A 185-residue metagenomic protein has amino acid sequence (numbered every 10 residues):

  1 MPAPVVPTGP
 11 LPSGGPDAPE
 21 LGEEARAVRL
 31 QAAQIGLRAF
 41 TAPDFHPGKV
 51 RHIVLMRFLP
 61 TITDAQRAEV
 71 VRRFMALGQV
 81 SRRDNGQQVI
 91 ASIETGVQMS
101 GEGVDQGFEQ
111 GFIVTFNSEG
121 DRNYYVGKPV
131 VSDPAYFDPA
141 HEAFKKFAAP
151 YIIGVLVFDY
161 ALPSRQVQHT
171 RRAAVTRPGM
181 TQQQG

Functional and structural regions predicted by a protein language model:
P4-A32, R72, A76-I90, G103-E109 (+1 more regions): An amphipathic, aromatic/His-enriched active-site/gating alpha helix that lines ligand/cofactor pockets
R38-F45, M99-E102: Short beta-strand/turn micro-motifs at beta-sheet edges
F45-V50, V104-Q106: Short, flexible turn/loop "capping" segments at secondary-structure junctions
K49-F58, F112: Active-site-flanking beta-strand signature of metal-NTP-handling nucleotidyl enzymes and homologous cyclase-like
T61-E69, R122-Y124: Short, conserved charged micro-motifs
T95-V97: N-terminal post-signal-peptidase region of extra-cytosolic proteins
G154-G185: Catalytic "initiation/cleavage/transfer" segments centered on a nucleophilic residue and adjacent nucleic-acid-engaging
